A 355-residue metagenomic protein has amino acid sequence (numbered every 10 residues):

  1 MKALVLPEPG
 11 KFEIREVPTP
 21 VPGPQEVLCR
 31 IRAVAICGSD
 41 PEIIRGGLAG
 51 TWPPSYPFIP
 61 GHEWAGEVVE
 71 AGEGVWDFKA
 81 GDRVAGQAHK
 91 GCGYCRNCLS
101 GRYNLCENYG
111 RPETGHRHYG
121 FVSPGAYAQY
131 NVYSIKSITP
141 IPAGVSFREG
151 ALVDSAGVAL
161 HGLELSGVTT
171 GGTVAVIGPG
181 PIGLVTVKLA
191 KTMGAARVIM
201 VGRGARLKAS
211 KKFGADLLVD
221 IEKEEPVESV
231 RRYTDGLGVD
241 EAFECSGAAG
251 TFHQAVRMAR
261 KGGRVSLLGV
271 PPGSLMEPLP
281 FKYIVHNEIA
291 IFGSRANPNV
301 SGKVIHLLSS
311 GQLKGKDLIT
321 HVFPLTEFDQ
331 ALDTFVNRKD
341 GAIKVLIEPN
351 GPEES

Functional and structural regions predicted by a protein language model:
M1-A3, H253-R257, P298-S355: C-terminal hydrophobic helical "lid"/dimerization subdomain of Rossmann-like NAD(P)H-dependent oxidoreductases
P18-V34, L48-L99, P142-G144: Glycine-rich beta-strand-centered segment in the early N-terminal region that forms part of a ligand/cofactor-binding
G23, K79-A80, T169, R260 (+1 more regions): Residue-level recognition of short, solvent-exposed, well-ordered loop/turn junctions that link secondary-structure
C37, Q87-I138: Cysteine-cluster motifs in flexible loop/terminal segments that predominantly coordinate metals
K136, P142-E224, E228: Mid-domain Rossmann-like dinucleotide-binding core that forms the NAD(H)/NADP(H) cofactor-binding site
S166-V168, K208-I289, E353-S355: Glycine-rich cofactor phosphate-binding loops and adjacent beta1-alpha1 units of small-molecule cofactor enzyme domains
G263-R264, P278-L318: Rossmann-fold dehydrogenase core element
